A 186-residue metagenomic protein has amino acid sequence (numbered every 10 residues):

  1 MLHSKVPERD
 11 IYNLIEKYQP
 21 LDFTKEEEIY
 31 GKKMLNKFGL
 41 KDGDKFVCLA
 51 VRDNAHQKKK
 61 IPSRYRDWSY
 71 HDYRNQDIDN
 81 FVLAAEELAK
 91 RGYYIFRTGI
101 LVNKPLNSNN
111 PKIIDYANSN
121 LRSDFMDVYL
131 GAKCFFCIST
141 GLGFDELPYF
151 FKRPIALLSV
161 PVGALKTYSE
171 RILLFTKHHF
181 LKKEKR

Functional and structural regions predicted by a protein language model:
M1-L40, R171-R186: Leloir-type glycosyltransferase catalytic cores
K17-Y18, R66-Y73: Surface-exposed cleft-lining segments at the edges of enzyme active sites
K25, I29, D72-N75, L121 (+1 more regions): Conserved phosphate-coordination/catalytic loops
N36, V82-E86, Y129-A132: Surface-exposed alpha-helical segments enriched in charged/polar residues
D44, L49-Q57, S63, Q76-S123: Catalytic donor nucleotide-activated moiety binding site of glycosyltransferases and closely related
N110-I114, E170-F175: Short low-complexity, flexible loop/linker segments enriched in glycine and/or proline with clustered acidic
D127-L174: A donor-sugar binding/catalytic signature common to diverse glycosyltransferases and related nucleotide-sugar
